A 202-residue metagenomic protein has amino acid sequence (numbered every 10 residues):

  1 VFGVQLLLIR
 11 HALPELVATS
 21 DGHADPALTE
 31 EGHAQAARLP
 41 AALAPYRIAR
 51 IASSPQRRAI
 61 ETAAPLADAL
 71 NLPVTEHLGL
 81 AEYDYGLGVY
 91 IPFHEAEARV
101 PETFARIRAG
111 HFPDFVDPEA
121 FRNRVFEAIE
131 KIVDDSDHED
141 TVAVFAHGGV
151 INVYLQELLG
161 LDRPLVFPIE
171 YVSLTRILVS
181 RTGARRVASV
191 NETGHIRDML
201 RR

Functional and structural regions predicted by a protein language model:
V1-G3, L72-E76, Y83-E95, D134 (+2 more regions): Acidic, low-complexity terminal tails and accessory targeting/binding regions of phosphate-metabolizing enzymes
L6, D140-G149: Generic beta-sheet signal
L6-L66, D114-F126: Loop-to-helix element that buttresses phosphate recognition and phosphoryl-transfer chemistry
P14, V150-I151: Short active-site segment of divalent metal-dependent hydrolases/proteases that encodes the spacing between
R38-A105: Phosphate-coordination/substrate-recognition cap region in phosphate-metabolizing enzymes
P65, V153, E157: Active-site signature of alpha/beta-hydrolase-fold catalytic machinery across serine- and Asp/Cys-nucleophile hydrolases
V100-A120: Short glycine/proline- and acidic residue-enriched helix-loop micro-motifs that form flexible lids or anion-recognition
